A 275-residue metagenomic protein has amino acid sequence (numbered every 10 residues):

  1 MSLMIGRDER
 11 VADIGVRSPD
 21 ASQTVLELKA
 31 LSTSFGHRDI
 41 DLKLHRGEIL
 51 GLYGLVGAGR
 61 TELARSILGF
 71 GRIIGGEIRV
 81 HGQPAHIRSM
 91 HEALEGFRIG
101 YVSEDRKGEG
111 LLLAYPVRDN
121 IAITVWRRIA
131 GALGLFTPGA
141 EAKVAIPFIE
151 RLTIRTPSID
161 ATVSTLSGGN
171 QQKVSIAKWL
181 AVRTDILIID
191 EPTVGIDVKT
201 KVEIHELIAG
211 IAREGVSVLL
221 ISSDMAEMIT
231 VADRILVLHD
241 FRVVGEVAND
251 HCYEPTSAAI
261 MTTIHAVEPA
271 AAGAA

Functional and structural regions predicted by a protein language model:
M1-A275: Glycine-rich phosphate-binding loops of nucleotide-dependent enzymes
